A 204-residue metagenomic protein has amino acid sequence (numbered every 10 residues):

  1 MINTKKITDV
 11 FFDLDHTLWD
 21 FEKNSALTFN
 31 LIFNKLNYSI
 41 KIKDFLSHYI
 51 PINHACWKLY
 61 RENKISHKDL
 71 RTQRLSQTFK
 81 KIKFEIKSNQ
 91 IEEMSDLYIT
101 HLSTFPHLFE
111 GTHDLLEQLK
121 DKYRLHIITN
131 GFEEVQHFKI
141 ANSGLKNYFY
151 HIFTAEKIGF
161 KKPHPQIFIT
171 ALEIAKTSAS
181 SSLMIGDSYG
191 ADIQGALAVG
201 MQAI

Functional and structural regions predicted by a protein language model:
I2-K6, D121-Y123, I174-S181: Glycine-rich phosphate-binding loop signature in dinucleotide/nucleotide-binding domains
N3-L14, L18-E110: N-terminal helical cap/lid subdomain that shapes the substrate entry/recognition surface in HAD-like hydrolases
K87-N89, N147-H151, S178-L183: Short acidic capping loops at alpha-helix termini that bridge into adjacent secondary structure
E93-H107, T112-S143, F149-A155, K161: Substrate-recognition element of Asp-dependent hydrolases with the DxDx(T/V) motif
K161-I193: Conserved Lys-Pro-Asp/Glu-containing loop-to-beta segment of HAD-superfamily phosphomonoesterases, centered on
